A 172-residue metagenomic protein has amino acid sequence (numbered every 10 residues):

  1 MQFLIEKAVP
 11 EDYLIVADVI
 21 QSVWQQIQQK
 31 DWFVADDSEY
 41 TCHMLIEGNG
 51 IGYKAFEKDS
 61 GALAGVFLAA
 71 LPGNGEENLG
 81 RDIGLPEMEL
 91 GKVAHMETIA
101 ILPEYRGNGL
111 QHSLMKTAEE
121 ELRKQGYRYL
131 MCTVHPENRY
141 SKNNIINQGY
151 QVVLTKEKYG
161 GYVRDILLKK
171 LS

Functional and structural regions predicted by a protein language model:
M1-E11, D18, S22: Conserved N-terminal entry element of GNAT/NAT acetyltransferase domains
D18-V34: Helix-loop element at the rim of GNAT/NAT acetyltransferase active sites that forms part of the acceptor-substrate
K30-K58, L68: Active-site rim helix/loop that mediates acceptor-substrate recognition in acyltransferases
A62, F67-T98: Conserved acyl-donor/pantetheine-binding loop and adjacent beta-alpha core of acyl/acetyltransferases and related
I101, G107-E120, N143, N147: Conserved acetyl-CoA-binding loop-helix of GNAT-fold acetyltransferases
R106, C132-K142, G160: Conserved beta-strand-loop-alpha-helix junction that forms the acyl-donor binding cleft
H112, K124, P136-L154: Conserved active-site alpha-helix within GNAT-family acetyltransferase domains
L122-V134: Conserved GNAT acetyl-CoA-binding A-motif
